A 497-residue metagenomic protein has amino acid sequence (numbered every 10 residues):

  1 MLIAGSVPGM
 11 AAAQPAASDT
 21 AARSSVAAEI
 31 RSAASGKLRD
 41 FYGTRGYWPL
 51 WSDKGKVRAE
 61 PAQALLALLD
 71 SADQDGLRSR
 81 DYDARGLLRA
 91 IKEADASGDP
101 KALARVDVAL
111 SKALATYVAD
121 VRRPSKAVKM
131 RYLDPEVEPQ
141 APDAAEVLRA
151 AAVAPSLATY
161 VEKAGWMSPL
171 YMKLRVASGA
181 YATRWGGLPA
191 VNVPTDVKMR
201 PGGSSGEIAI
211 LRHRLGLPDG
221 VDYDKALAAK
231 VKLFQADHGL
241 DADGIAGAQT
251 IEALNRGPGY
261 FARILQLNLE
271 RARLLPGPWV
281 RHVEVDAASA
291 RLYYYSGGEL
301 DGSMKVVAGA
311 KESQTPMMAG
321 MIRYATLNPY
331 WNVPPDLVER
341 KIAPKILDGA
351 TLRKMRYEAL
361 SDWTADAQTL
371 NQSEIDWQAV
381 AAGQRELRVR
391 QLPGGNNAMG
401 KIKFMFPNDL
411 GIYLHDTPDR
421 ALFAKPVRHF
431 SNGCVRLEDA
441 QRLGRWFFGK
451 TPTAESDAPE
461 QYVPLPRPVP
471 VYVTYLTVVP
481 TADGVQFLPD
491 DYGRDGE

Functional and structural regions predicted by a protein language model:
I3-A11: C-terminal segment of classical bacterial N-terminal signal peptides
A12-F41, V108, K112-T116, P135-E136 (+2 more regions): Well-ordered beta-sheet/strand-loop patches within structured domains
Q14-P139: Cationic-aromatic interfacial patches
